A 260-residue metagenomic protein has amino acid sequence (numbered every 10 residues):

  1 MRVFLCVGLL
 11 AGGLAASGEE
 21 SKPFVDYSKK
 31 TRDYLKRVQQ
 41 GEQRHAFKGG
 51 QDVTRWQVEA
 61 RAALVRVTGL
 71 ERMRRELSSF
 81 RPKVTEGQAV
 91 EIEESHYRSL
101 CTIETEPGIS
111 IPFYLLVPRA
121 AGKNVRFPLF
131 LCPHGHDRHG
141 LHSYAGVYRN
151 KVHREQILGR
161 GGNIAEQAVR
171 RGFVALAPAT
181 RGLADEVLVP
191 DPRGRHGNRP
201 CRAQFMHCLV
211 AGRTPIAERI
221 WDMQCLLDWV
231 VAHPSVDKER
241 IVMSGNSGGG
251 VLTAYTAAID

Functional and structural regions predicted by a protein language model:
M1-V3, D237: Positively charged n-region of N-terminal signal peptides that target proteins for export
V3-G13: Bacterial N-terminal signal peptides
L14-G18, A257-D260: Short, intrinsically disordered, charge-balanced linker/junction segments flanking boundaries in proteins
A16-Y97, T105: N-terminal targeting or regulatory segments adjacent to alpha/beta-hydrolase or S9 domains
D52-R55, E59, N163, D222-C225 (+1 more regions): Extracytoplasmic/secreted proteins, especially bacterial periplasmic and envelope-associated proteins
Q88-R149: Glycine-rich active-site/cofactor-binding loop and its immediate structural neighborhood
V125, L131-Q224: Cap/lid segment of the alpha/beta-hydrolase catalytic domain
E218, C225-D260: Primarily recognizes the serine-hydrolase "nucleophile elbow" in alpha/beta-hydrolase and SGNH/GDSL folds
